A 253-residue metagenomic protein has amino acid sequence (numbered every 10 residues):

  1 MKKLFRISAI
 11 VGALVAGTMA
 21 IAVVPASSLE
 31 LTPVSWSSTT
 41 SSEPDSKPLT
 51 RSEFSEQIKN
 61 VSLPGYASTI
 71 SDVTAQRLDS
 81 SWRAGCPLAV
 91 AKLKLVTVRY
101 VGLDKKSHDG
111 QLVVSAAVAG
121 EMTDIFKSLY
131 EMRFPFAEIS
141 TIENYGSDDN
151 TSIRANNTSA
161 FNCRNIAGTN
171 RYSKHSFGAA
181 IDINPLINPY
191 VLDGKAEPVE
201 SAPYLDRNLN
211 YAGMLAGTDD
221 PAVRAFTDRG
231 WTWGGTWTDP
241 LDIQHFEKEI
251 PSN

Functional and structural regions predicted by a protein language model:
M1-S28: Secretory targeting and sorting signals
V24-G102, K106: N-terminal module-boundary/linker segments of secreted carbohydrate-active enzymes
V34, E43-P44, N165-N253: Catalytic cores and adjacent binding grooves of peptidoglycan-active enzymes
W36-P44, A116-Y130, K195-A196, P251-N253: Short N-terminal helix-initiation segments at or just after the protein's N-terminus
S46, C86-V90, G110-E121, R171-G178 (+1 more regions): Extracytoplasmic/periplasmic, Sec-exported soluble proteins
L78-P87, S147-D149, G168-R171: Intrinsically disordered, low-complexity boundary segments flanking structured domains
G85-I153: Active-site acidic/histidine clusters and adjacent loop/turn architecture that either coordinate catalytic ions
D148-S176: Active-site-adjacent substructure of cysteine-protease-like catalytic cores
